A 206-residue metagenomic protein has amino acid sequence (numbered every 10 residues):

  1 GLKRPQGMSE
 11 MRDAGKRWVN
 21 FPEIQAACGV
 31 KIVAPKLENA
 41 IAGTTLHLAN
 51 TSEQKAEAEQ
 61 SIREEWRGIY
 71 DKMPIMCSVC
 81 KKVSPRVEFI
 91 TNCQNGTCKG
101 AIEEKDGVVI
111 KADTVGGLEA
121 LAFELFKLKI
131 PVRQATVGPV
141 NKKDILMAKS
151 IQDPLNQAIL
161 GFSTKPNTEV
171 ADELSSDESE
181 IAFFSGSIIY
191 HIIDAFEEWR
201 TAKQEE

Functional and structural regions predicted by a protein language model:
G1-E206: C-terminal effector/interaction modules appended to NTPase cores
